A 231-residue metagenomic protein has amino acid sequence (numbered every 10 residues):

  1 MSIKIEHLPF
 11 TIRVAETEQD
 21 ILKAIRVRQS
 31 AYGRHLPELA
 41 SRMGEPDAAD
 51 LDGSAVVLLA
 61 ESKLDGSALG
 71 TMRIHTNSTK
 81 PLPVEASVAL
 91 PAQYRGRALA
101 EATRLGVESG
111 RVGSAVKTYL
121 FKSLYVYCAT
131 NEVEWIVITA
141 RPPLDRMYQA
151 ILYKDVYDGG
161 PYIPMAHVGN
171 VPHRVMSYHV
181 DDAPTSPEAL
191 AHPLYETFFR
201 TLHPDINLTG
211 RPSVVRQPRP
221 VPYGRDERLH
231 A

Functional and structural regions predicted by a protein language model:
S2-D50, V57-L64: Short amphipathic alpha-helix that is part of the acyltransferase structural core
V14, A68, D155-D158: Residue-level detector of beta-propeller blades
D52-A55, N170-P172: A short, glycine/Asx- and small/polar-enriched loop/turn that sits immediately N-terminal to a beta-strand
G53-A55, L69, R95-A100: Short connector loops at helix/strand junctions that flank enzyme active sites, especially segments positioning acidic
L59, G66-T76: Conserved beta-strand in the GNAT
I74, N131, L202-I206: Structured alpha-helical
S78-K80, E85-R174, Y178-V180: Acyl-donor binding region in acyl/amide transferases
G169-A231: Charge-rich, low-complexity intrinsically disordered segments
